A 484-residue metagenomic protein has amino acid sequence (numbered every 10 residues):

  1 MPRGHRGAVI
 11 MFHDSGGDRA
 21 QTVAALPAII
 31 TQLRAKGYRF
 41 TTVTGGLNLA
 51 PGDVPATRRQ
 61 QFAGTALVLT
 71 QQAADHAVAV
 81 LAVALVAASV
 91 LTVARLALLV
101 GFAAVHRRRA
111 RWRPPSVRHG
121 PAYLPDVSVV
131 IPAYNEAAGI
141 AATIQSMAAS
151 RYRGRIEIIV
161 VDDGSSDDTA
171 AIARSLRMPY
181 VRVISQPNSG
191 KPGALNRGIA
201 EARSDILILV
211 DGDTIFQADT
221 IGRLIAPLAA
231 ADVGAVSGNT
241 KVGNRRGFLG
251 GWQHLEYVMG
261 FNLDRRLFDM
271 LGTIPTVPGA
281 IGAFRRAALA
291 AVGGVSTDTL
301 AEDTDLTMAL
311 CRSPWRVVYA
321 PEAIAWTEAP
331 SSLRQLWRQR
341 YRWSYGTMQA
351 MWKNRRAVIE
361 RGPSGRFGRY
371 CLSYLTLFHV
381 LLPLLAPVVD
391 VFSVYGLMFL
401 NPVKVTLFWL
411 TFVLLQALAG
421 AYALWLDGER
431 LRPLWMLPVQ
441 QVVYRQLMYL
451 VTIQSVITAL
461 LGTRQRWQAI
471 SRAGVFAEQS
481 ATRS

Functional and structural regions predicted by a protein language model:
M1-L81: C-terminal active-site subregion of NodB/CE4 polysaccharide deacetylases
V90, A94, V100-P121, C371-L461: Membrane-embedded multi-pass helical conduit in multi-pass membrane proteins, especially envelope-biosynthetic
V100-R155: N-terminal signal-anchor transmembrane helix
P125-S128, E157, A290, D305: Cell-envelope/extracellular polymer assembly enzymes that use nucleotide-activated donors
A141-A142, D167-S175, D219: Acidic helix N-cap motif at the loop->helix transition within catalytic regions of sugar-transfer enzymes
D162-A171, S189: A conserved acidic beta->alpha catalytic loop
R182-N188, P192-A200, S204-D205, V210 (+4 more regions): Long helical/loop segments within the catalytic core of UDP-sugar-dependent glycosyltransferases, especially the large
D298, T307-A325: Catalytic donor-sugar/metal-binding loop of nucleotide-sugar-dependent glycosyltransferases
